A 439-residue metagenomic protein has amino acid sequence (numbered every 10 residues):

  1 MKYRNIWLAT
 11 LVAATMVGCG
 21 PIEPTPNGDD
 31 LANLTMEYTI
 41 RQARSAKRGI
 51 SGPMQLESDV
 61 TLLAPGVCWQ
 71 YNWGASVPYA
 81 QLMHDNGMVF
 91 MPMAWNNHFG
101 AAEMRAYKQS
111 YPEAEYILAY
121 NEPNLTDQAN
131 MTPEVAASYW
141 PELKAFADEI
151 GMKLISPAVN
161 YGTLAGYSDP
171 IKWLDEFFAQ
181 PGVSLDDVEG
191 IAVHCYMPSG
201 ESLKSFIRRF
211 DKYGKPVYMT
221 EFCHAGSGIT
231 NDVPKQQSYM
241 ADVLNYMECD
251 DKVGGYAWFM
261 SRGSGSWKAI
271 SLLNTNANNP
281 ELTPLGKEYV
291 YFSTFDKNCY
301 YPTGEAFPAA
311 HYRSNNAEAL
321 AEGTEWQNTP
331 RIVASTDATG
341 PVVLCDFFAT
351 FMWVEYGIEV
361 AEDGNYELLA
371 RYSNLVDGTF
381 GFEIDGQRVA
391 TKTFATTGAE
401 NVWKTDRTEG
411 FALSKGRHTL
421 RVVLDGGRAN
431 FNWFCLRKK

Functional and structural regions predicted by a protein language model:
Y3, A9-T10, T15-Q42: Bacterial Sec-dependent N-terminal signal peptides
S45-I117: N-terminal carbohydrate-binding/catalytic regions of secreted carbohydrate-active enzymes
N72, P92, N121, I171-S227 (+1 more regions): Aromatic- and acid-rich polysaccharide-binding/catalytic face of secreted or lumenal carbohydrate-active enzymes
M91, D250, G254, F259-A310: Aromatic-rich peripheral "rim/lid" segments of glycoside hydrolase catalytic domains that contact and position glycan
Y111-P133, L154-A165, S184-C195, M219 (+1 more regions): Active-site groove signature of glycoside hydrolases
A137-K153, S184, F210-V217: Active-site neighborhood of glycoside hydrolase catalytic domains
S156, G162-A165, K212-M240, F259-N276: Active-site clefts of carbohydrate-active enzymes
K297-K439: Extracytoplasmic
